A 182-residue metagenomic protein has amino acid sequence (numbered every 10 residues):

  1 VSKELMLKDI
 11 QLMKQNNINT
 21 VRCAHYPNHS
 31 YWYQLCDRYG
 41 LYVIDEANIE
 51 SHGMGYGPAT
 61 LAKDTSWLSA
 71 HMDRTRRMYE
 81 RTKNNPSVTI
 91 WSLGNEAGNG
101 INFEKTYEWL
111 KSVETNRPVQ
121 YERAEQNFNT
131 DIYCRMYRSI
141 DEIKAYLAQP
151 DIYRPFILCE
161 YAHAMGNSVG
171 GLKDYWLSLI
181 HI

Functional and structural regions predicted by a protein language model:
V1-M13, Q34: N-terminal carbohydrate-binding accessory modules
L12, T20-I180: Substrate-binding/catalytic cleft of secreted carbohydrate-active enzymes, primarily glycoside hydrolases
N16: Metal- or metallocofactor-binding catalytic centers and their adjacent structured scaffolds across diverse enzyme
